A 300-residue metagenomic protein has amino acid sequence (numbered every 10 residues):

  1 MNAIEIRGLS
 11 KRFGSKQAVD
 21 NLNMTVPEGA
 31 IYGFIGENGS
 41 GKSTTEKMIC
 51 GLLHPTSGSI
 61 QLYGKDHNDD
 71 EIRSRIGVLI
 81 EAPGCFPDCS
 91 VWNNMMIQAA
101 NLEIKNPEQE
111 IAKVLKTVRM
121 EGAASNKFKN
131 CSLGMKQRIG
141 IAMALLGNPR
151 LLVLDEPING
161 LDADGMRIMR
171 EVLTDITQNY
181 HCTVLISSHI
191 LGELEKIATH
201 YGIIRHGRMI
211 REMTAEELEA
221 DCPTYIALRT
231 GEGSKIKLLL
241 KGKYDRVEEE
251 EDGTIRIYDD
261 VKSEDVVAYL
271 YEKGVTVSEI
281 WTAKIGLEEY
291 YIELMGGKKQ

Functional and structural regions predicted by a protein language model:
M1-S10, G297-Q300: ABC-family P-loop ATPase nucleotide-binding domain
I4, K11-I186, L191-R205, M209-R211: ABC transporter nucleotide-binding domains
D66-H67, G231-G233, D260-V261, I285: Short, surface-exposed acidic/glycine-rich loop or hinge patches that mediate macromolecular interfaces
I72, I236-L239, V266, L270: Hydrophobic side chains in well-ordered alpha-helices
E103, R119, K243-Y244, G274: Glycine-centered loop/turn motif at secondary-structure junctions
R170-Y258: ABC transporter nucleotide-binding domain
Y258-Q300: C-terminal coupling/interaction segments
